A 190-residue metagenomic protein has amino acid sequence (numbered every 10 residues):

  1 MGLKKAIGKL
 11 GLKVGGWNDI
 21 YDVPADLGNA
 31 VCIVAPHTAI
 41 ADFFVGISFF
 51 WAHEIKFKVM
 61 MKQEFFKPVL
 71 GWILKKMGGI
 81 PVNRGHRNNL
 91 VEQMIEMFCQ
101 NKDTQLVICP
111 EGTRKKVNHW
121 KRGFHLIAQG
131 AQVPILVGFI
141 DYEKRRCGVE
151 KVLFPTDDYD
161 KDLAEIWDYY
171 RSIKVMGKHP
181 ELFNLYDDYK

Functional and structural regions predicted by a protein language model:
M1-K13, F65, G71-Q93, D188-Y189: N-terminal-biased segments
G2-H37: Helix-to-loop junction immediately C-terminal to a conserved catalytic motif
L3, V14, H86-K190: Non-catalytic C-terminal accessory region of glycerolipid acyltransferases and related lyso-lipid remodeling enzymes
G8-K9, I47, F124-H125: Short amphipathic alpha-helical segments and helix-helix/interface helices
K13-V14, A52, K76, G130: Residues at alpha-helix termini
G16-D22, V45-G46, E92-I95: A generic local structural motif
A25-G85, Y142, K151: Catalytic core of membrane glycerolipid acyltransferases/transacylases, capturing the structured, soluble-facing
